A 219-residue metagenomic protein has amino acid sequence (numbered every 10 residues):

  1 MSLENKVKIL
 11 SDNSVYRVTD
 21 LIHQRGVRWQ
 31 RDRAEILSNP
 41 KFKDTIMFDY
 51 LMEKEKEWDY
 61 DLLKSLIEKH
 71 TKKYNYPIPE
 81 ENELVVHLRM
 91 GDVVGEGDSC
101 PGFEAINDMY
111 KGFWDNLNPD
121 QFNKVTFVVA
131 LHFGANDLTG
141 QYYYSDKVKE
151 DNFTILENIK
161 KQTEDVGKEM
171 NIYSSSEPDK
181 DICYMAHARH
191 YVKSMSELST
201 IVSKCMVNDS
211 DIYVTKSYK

Functional and structural regions predicted by a protein language model:
S2-T126, H132-Y142: Secretory-pathway luminal glycosyltransferase catalytic domains
K124-T215: Donor-binding and catalytic core of enzymes assembling or modifying cell-surface/extracellular glycoconjugates
